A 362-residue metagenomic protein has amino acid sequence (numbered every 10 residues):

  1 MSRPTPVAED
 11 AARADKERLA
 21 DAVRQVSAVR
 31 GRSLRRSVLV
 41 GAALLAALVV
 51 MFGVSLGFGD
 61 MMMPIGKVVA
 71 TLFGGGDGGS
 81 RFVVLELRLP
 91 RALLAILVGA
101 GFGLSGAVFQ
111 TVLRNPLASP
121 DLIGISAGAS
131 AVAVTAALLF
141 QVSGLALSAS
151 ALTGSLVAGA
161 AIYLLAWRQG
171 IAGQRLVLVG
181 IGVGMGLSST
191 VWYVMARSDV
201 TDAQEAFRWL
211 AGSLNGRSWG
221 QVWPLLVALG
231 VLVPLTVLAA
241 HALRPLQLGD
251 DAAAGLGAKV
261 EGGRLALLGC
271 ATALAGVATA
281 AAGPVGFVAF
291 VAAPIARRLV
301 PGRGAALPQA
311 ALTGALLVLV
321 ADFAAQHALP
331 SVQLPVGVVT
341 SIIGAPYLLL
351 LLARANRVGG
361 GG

Functional and structural regions predicted by a protein language model:
M1-G362: Alpha-helical transmembrane segments in inner-membrane proteins
